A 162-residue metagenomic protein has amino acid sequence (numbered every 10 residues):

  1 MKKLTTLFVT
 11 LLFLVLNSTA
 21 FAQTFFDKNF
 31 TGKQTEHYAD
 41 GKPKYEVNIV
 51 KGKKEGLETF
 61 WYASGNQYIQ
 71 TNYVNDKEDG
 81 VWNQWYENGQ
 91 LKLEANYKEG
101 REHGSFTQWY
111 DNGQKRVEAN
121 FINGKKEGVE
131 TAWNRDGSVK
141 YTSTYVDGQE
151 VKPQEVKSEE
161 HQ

Functional and structural regions predicted by a protein language model:
M1-F8: Bacterial N-terminal signal peptides that target proteins for export
T5, V15-Q162: Glycine/tyrosine- and acidic-biased, solvent-exposed loop/turn segments at the edges of beta-strands
L11-L12: Repetitive helical segments and hydrophobic/amphipathic motifs
